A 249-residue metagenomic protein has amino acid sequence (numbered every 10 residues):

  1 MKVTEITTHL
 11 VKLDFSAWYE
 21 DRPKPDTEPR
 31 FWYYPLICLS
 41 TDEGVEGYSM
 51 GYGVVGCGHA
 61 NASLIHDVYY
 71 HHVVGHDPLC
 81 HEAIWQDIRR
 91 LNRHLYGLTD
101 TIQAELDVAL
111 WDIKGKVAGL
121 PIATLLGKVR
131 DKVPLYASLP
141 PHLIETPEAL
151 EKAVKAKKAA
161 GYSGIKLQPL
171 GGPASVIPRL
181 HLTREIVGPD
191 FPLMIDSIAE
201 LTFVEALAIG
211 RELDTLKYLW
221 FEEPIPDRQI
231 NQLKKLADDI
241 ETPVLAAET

Functional and structural regions predicted by a protein language model:
M1-Y48, G53-V54: Structured beta-strand/loop patches that form or line metal/cofactor-binding pockets in enzymes
V3, G44, Y69, L106 (+4 more regions): Conserved, mostly hydrophobic/aromatic
T7, S40-V117: Metal- or metallocofactor-binding catalytic centers and their adjacent structured scaffolds across diverse enzyme
Y96, K132-A149, P169, S197-T202 (+1 more regions): Active-site mouth loops of central-metabolism enzymes
A118-L143, R179, I186-F191, Q232 (+1 more regions): N-terminal small/glycine-rich loop or linker at the start of catalytic domains across soluble metabolic enzymes
K132-A137, K157-G164: Gly-rich Lys/Arg/Thr-decorated short loops/hinges at beta-loop-alpha junctions or inter-strand turns that position
K155-K158, D214: Non-catalytic positions within long, well-ordered alpha-helices that form the structural scaffold/packing of enzyme
L167-T249: Catalytic core of soluble alpha/beta enzymes
